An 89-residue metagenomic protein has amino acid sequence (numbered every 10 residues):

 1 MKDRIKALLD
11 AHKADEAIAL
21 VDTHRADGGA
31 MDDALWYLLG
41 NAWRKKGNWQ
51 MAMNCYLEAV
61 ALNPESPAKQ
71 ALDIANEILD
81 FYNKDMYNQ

Functional and structural regions predicted by a protein language model:
D3, Y37-L38, A71: "A position-specific structural signal for the A-helix of alpha-solenoid helical repeats
D27-G28, A61-L62: Structural marker of alpha-solenoid helical repeat scaffolds
